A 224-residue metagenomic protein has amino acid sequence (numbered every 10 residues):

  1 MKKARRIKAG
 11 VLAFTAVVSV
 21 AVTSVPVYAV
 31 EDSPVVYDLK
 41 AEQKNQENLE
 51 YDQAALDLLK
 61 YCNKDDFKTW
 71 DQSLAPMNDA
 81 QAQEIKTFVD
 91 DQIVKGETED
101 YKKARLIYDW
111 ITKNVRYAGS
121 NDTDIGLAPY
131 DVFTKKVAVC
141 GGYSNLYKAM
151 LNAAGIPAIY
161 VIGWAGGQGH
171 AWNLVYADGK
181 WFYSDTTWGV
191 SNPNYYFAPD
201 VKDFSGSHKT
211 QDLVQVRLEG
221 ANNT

Functional and structural regions predicted by a protein language model:
M1-G10: Bacterial Sec-dependent N-terminal signal peptides
A13-A21: Bacterial N-terminal signal peptides
A21-V36: Sec-dependent signal peptide cleavage junction
V35-Q81: N-terminal low-complexity, Pro/Thr/Ser-rich intrinsically disordered segments that act as propeptides or flexible
K68, N194-T224: Low-complexity, Gly/Ser/Thr/Pro-rich intrinsically disordered linker/tail segments
T69-V132: Secondary-structure boundary elements
D100-I107, K136-L151: Active-site nucleophilic cysteine motif
G142-G206: Hydrophobic/aromatic-rich core segments of domains that either
